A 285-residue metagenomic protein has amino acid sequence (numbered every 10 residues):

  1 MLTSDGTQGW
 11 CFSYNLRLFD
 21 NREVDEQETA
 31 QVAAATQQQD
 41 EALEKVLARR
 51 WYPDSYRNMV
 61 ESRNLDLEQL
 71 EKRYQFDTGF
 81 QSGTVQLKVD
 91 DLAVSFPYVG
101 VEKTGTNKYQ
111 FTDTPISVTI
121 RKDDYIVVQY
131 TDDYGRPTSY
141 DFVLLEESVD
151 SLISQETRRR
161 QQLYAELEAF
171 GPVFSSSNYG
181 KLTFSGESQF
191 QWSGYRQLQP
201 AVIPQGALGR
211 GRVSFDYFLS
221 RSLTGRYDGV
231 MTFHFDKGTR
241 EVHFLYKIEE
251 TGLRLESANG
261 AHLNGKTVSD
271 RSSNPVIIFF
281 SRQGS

Functional and structural regions predicted by a protein language model:
L2-S55, T131-Q162: Boundary regions of SH3-family modules and the immediately adjacent low-complexity/disordered segments in eukaryotic
T3-D5, S13-R17, V89-D91, G100 (+6 more regions): A mature extracytoplasmic/lumenal domain signature
S4-G6, D113, D133-G135, S175-Y179 (+1 more regions): Glycine-centered tight beta-turn/hairpin loop motif at sheet-sheet or coil-to-beta transitions
P53, F111, I126-Y130, S176 (+3 more regions): Short hydrophobic/aromatic-rich beta-strand segments that constitute the beta-sheet cores of beta-sandwich/beta-barrel
R57-T104, S176-T232: N-terminal glycine/threonine-rich, aromatic-flanked beta-hairpin/loop signature
P115-I120, Y140-F142, G180-F184, Q205-L223 (+2 more regions): Hydrophobic/aromatic beta-strand elements that line small-molecule binding cavities or substrate pockets in beta-rich
I126-T138, L255-S273: Short, exposed beta-strand-loop hairpins at the edges of beta-sheets in extracellular/periplasmic proteins
S269-S285: Short, low-complexity, Pro/Ser/Thr/Gly-rich segments in the mature regions of secreted, periplasmic
